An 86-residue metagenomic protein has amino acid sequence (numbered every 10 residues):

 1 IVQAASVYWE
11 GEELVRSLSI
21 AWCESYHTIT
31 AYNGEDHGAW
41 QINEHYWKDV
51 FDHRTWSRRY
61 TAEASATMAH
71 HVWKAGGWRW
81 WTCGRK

Functional and structural regions predicted by a protein language model:
I1-Y26: Export/targeting segments at the very N-terminus of extracytoplasmic proteins
Q3-Y8, T28-T30, D52-A62: Second-shell loop/turn segments in exported
E10, W22-Y26, E44-K48, H70-R79: Sec-exported extracytoplasmic/periplasmic mature domains
E12-S19, H37-I42, A64-V72: Extracytoplasmic/secreted proteins, especially bacterial periplasmic and envelope-associated proteins
A31-Y32, K74: Functional surface patches built around histidine and acidic residues
N33-D52: Substrate-binding/active-site groove segments that recognize and process beta-1,4-linked N-acetyl-hexosamine
T82: Polar, enzyme-active/binding microenvironments
